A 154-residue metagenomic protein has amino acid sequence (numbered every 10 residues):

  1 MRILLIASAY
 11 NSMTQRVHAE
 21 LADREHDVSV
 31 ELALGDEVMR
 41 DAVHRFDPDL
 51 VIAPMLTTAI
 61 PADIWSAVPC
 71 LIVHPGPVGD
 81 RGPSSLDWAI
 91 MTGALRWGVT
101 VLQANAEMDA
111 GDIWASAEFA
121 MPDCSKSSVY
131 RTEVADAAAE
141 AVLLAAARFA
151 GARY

Functional and structural regions predicted by a protein language model:
M1-L21: N-terminal beta1-alpha1 ligand-phosphate binding loop
I6-Y10, A33-L34, P54-M55: Structural motif
R16-V17, A42, D63-A67: A short acidic, amphipathic alpha-helical/loop segment
E25-V38: A short beta-strand-loop structural module common to alpha/beta enzyme folds
V38-A42, A59-I60: Short acidic active-site motifs
H44-L50: Short acidic/histidine-rich motifs immediately flanking catalytic phosphotransfer sites in two-component signaling
L56-Y154: Donor/substrate-binding cores of folate-linked one-carbon enzymes
